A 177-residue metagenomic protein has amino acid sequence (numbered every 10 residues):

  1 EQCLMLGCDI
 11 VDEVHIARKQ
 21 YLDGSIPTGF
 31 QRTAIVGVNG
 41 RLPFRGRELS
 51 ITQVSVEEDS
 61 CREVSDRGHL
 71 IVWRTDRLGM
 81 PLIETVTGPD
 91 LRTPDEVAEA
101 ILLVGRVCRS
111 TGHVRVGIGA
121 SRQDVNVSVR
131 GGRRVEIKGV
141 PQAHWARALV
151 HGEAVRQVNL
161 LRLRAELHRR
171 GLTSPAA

Functional and structural regions predicted by a protein language model:
E1-A177: Basic, nucleic-acid-interacting segments
